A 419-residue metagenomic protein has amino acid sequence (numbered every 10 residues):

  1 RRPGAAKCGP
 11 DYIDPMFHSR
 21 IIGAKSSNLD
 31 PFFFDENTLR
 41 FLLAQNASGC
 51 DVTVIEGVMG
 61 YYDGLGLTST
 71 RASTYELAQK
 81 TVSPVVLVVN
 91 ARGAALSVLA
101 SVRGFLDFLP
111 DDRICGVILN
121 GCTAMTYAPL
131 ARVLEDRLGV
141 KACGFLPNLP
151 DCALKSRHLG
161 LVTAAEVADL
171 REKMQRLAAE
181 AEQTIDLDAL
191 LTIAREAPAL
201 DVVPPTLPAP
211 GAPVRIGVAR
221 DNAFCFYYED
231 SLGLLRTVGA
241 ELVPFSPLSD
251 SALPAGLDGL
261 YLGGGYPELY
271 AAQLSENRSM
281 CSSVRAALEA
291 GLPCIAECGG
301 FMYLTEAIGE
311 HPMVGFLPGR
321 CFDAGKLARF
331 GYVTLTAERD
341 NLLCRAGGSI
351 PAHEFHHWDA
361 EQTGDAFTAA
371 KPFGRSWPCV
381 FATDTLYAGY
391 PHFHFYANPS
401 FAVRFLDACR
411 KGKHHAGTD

Functional and structural regions predicted by a protein language model:
R2-T81, V89-R113, M125-A128: ATP-dependent carboxylate-amine ligase catalytic core
K7-C8, A142-P150, E241-S249: Beta-strand->loop->alpha-helix junctions that form or flank phosphate-binding loops in nucleotide-handling enzymes
V54-E56, V86-V88, I118, Y261-G263 (+1 more regions): Structural motif
A78, Q183-T184, P210-A212, F224-L234 (+3 more regions): C-terminal and late-domain segments of enzyme folds
S83, V140, E289-P293: A short helix->loop->beta-strand "cap" motif at the edges of active sites that frequently abuts
A95-P208: Internal gly/pro-rich beta-alpha loop/helix module that stabilizes soluble enzyme cofactors or their anionic handles
A212-R278, S282-E289: Phosphate-binding active sites in nucleotide-utilizing proteins
P267-L342: Cysteine-nucleophile active-site neighborhood
